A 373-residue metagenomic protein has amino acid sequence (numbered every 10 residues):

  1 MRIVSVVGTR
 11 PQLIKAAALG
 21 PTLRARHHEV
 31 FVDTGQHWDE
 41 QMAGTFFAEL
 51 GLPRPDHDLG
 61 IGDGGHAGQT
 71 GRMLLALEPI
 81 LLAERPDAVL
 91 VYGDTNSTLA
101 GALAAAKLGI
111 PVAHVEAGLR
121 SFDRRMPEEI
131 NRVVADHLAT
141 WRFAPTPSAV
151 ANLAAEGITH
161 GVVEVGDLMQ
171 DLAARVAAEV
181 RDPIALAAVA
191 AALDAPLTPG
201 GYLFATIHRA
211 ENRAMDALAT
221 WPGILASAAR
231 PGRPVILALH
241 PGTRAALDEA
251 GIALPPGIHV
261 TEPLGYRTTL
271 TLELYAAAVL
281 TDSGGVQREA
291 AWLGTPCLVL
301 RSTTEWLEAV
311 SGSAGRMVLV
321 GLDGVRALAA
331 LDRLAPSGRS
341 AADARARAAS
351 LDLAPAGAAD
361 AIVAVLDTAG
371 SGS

Functional and structural regions predicted by a protein language model:
V4-V7, L13-T22, F46, D58-T159: Active-site and donor-binding regions of nucleotide-sugar-utilizing enzymes
H28, P222-L239: A conserved nucleotide-sugar
H37-P53: N-terminal beta-loop-helix "entrance" segment that forms/cooperates in small-molecule cofactor or anionic ligand
H37-Q41, G60, L138-D216: A nucleotide-sugar donor-handling region in carbohydrate enzymes
F47, S148, R316-S373: Leloir-type glycosyltransferase catalytic cores
Q69, G257-G265: Active-site donor-binding acidic/aromatic loop of nucleotide-activated sugar and phosphosugar transferases involved
V91-Y92, A102-L103, H114, R142 (+1 more regions): A donor-sugar binding/catalytic signature common to diverse glycosyltransferases and related nucleotide-sugar
H240-P256: Short, structured helix-loop element that forms part of the nucleotide-activated donor/catalytic region
